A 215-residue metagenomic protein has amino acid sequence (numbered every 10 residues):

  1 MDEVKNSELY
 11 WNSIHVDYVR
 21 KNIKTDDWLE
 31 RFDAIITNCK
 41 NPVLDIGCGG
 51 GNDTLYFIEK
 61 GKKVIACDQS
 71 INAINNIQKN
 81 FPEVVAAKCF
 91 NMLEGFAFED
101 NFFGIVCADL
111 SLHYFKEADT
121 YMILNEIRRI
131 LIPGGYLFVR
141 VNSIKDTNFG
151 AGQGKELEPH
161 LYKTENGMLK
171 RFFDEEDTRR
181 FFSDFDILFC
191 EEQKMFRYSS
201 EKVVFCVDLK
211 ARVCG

Functional and structural regions predicted by a protein language model:
M1-K40, G49-V85, C89-G95, F138-G215: Class I (Rossmann-like) S-adenosyl-L-methionine-dependent methyltransferase catalytic domain, capturing the SAM-binding
I46: Conserved beta-strand/loop positions that form the S-adenosyl-L-methionine
F96-V106: A short acidic, Gly/Pro-enriched loop at the edge of an enzyme's catalytic core that lines a small-molecule cofactor
A97-E99, K116, D174: GHKL-family ATP-binding catalytic core of two-component histidine kinases
G104-D119: A short SAM/SAH-binding and catalytic strip from SAM-dependent methyltransferases
L112, G134-Y136: Intrinsic-disorder/low-complexity, polar/charged segments enriched in Ser/Thr/Lys/Arg/Asp/Glu/Gln
Y121-P133: A short glycine-rich, Lys/Arg-flanked "PGG" loop and its adjoining helix->strand segment in the class I
